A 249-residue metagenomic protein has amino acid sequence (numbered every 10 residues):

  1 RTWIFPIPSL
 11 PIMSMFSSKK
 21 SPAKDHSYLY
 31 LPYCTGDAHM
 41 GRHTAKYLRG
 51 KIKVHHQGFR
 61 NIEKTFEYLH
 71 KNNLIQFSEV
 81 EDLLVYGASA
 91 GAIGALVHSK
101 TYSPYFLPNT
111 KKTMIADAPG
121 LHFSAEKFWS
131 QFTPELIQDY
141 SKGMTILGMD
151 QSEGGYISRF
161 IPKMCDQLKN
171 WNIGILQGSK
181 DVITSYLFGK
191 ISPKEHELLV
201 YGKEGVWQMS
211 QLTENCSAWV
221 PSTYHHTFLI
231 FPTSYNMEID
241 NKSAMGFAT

Functional and structural regions predicted by a protein language model:
R1-T249: C-terminal His-loop and adjacent cap/lid subdomain of alpha/beta-hydrolase
